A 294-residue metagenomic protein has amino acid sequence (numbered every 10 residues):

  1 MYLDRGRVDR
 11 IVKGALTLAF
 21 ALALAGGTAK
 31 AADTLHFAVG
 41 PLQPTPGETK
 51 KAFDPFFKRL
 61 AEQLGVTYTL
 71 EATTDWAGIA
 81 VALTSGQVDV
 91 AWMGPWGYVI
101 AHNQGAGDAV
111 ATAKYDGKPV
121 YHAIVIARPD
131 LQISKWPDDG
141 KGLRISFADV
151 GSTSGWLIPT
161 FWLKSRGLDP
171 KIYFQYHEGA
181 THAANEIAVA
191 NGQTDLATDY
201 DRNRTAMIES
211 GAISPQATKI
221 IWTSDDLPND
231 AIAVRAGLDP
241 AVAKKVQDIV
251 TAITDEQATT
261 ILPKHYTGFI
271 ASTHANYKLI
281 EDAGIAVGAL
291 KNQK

Functional and structural regions predicted by a protein language model:
K13-A25: Bacterial N-terminal signal peptides
G27-A31: Sec/Tat signal peptide C-region and signal peptidase I cleavage site
F37-R59, Q63, W96, P119-E186 (+2 more regions): Bilobed "Venus flytrap"/periplasmic-binding protein-like clamshell domains and structurally analogous long
A38-L42, Y115-I124, A212-V250, K264-L279: Periplasmic-binding protein-like
T67, S146-W162, D248-K294: Ligand-binding clefts/hinges and TM-proximal coupling segments of bilobed small-molecule sensing domains
T67-T74, I172-T181, K219-W222: Short beta-strand-to-loop elements that line the ligand-binding cleft of bilobed periplasmic-binding protein-like
A77-A91, Q104, D138, H182-R202: Short helices/loops that flank or line small-molecule/ion binding pockets
P95-G105, W162-S165, A190, D195-P215: A ligand-binding cleft/hinge motif common to bilobed small-molecule-binding domains
